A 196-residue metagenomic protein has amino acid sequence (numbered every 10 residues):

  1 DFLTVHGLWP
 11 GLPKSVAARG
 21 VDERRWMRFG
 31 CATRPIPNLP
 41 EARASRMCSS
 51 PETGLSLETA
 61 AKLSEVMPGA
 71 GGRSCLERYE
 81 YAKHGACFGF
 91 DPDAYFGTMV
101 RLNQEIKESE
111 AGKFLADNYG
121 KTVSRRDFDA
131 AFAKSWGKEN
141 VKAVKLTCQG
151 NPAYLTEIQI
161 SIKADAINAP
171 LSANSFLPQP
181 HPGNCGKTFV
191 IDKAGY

Functional and structural regions predicted by a protein language model:
D1-Y196: Domain-level detector of nuclease and nuclease-like folds in predominantly extracellular/periplasmic contexts
